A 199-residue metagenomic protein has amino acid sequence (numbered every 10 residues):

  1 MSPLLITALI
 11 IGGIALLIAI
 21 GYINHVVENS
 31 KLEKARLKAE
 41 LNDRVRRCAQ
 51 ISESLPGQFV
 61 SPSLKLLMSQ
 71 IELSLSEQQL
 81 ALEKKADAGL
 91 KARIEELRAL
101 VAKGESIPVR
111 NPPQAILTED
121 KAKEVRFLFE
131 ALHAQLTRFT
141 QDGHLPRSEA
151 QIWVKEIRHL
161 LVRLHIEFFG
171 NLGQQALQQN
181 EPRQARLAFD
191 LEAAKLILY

Functional and structural regions predicted by a protein language model:
M1-A39: N-terminal signal-anchor transmembrane alpha helix of single-pass membrane proteins, serving as the membrane-anchoring
L17-Y22, A134-I157: Repeat-mediated protein-protein interaction surfaces in helical alpha-solenoids
I23-F129: N-terminal topogenic membrane-targeting module
L32-A35, I116, E149-F168: TPR-adjacent "capping" and linker segments in tetratricopeptide-repeat scaffold/adaptor proteins
E33, L117-E124, H165, G170 (+2 more regions): Hydrophobic/aromatic side-chain positions at a characteristic register within alpha-helices of tetratricopeptide repeats
L75-Q78, L82, L136, G143 (+1 more regions): Alpha-helical junction/boundary sensor with strong preference for TPR arrays
L136-T140, P182-L198: TPR/TPR-like (Sel1-like) alpha-helical repeat modules
